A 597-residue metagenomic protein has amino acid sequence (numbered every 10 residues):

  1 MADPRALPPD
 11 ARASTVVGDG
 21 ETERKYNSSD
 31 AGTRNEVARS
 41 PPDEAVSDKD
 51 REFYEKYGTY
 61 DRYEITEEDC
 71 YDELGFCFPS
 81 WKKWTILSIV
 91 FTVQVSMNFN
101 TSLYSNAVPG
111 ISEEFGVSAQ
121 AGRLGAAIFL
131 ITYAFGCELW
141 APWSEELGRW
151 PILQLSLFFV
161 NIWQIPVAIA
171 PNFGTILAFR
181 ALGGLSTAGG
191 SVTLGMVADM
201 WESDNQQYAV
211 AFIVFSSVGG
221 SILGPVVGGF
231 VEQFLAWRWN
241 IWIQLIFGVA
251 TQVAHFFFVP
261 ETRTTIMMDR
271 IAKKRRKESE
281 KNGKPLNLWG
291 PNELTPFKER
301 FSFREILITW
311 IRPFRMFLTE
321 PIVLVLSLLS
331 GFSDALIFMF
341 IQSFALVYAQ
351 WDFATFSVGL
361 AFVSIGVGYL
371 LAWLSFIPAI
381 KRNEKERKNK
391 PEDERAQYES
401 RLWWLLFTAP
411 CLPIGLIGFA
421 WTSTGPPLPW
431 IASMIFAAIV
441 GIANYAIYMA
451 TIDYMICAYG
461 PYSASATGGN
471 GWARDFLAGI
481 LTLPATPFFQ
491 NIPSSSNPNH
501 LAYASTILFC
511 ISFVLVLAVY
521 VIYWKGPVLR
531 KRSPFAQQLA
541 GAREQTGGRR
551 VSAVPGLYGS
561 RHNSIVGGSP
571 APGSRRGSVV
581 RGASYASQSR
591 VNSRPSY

Functional and structural regions predicted by a protein language model:
M1-N100, E113, R575-G577, R581-Y585 (+1 more regions): Cytosolic juxtamembrane N-terminal segment immediately preceding the first transmembrane helix of multi-pass
A2-D3, F78-W81, Q206-Y208, Q233-T319 (+4 more regions): Central mid-sequence intracellular linker of multi-pass
G58-T85, R263-F340, N389-C411, L557 (+3 more regions): Flexible cytoplasmic loops linking transmembrane helices in multi-pass membrane transporters
K82-A119, G189-G190, F340-A345: Extracytoplasmic
N98, G110, A127-L130, A134-C137 (+10 more regions): C-terminal transmembrane bundle
N100, F115-G116, L139, L147-G148 (+4 more regions): Helix-breaking motifs and short loop linkers at transmembrane-helix boundaries and internal kinks in secondary membrane
F135-G174: Conserved MFS/SLC helix-loop-helix module at the cytosolic interface between two early adjacent transmembrane helices
F179-S217: Cytoplasmic helix-loop-helix junction between adjacent transmembrane helices in 12-TM secondary transporters
